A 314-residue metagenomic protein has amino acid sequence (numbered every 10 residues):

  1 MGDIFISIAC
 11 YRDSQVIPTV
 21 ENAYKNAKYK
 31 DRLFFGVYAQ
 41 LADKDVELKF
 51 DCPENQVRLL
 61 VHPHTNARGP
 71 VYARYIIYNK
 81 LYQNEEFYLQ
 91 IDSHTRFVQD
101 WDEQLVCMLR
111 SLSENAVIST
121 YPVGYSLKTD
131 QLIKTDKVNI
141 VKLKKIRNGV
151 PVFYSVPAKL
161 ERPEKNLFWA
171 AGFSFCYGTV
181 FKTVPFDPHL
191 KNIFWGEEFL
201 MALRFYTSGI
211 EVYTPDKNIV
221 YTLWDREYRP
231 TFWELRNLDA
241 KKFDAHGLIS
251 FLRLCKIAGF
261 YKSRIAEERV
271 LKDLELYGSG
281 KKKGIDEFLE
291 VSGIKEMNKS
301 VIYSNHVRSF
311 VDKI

Functional and structural regions predicted by a protein language model:
G2-K282, D286-E290: Catalytic cores of eukaryotic secretory-pathway lumenal/extracellular enzymes that build and remodel glycoconjugates
N298-V301: Acidic, low-complexity intrinsically disordered linear regions enriched in Asp/Glu with Ser/Thr/Pro
